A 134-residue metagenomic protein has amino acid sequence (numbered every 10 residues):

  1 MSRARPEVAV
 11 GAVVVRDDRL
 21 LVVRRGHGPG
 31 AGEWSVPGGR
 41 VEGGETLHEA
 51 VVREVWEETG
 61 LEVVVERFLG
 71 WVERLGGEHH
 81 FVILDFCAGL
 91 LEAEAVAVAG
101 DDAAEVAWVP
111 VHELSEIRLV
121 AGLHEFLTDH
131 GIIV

Functional and structural regions predicted by a protein language model:
M1-L20, R40, W71: Conserved N-terminal beta-strand and adjoining loop/helix that marks the start of the Nudix/MutT-like hydrolase domain
A9, S35, D85, A107: Conserved beta-strand segments that form the floor/walls of ligand-binding pockets within enzyme and binding domains
A12, F68, F86-A88: A structural signal for short, well-ordered beta-strand segments
V14, V22, A88-L90, W108: Conserved hydrophobic "DFG−1" position in protein kinase catalytic cores
R19-E57: Conserved Nudix-box catalytic region and its N-terminal flanking loop in Nudix hydrolases and closely related
E62-G70: A short coil-to-beta-strand element that immediately follows conserved catalytic motifs
V72-A95, H130: Active-site-adjacent beta-strand/loop module that shapes the phosphate/pyrophosphate-binding cleft
A97-D129: NUDIX/MutT-family hydrolases
